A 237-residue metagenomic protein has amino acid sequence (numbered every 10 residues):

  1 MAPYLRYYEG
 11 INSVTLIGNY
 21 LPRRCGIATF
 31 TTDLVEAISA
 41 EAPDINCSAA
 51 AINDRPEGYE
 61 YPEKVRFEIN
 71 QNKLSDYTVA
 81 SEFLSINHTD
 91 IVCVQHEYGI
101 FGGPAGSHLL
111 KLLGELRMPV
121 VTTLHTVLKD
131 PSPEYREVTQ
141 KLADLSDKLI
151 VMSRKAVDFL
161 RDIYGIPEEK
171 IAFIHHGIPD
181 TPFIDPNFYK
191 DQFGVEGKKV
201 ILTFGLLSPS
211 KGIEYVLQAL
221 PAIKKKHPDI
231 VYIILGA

Functional and structural regions predicted by a protein language model:
M1-P56, Y61-V65, N87: N-terminal subdomain of nucleotide-sugar transferases
L16, V195-K211, L217-L220, I233: Conserved donor-binding/catalytic core segment of Leloir-type glycosyltransferases
A51-R55, V231-A237: Glycosyltransferase donor-sugar binding loop
F67-I69, A80-G106, P119-T123: Short N-terminal targeting/anchoring amphipathic segment
V121, L145-R154, A172: A short beta-strand/loop micro-motif in the catalytic core of glycosyltransferases that engages the nucleotide-sugar
L128-D147: A conserved, positively charged/aromatic
K155, G177: Carbohydrate-associated surface elements
F183-V195: A short helix/loop element that forms part of the nucleotide-sugar donor recognition site in Leloir-type
